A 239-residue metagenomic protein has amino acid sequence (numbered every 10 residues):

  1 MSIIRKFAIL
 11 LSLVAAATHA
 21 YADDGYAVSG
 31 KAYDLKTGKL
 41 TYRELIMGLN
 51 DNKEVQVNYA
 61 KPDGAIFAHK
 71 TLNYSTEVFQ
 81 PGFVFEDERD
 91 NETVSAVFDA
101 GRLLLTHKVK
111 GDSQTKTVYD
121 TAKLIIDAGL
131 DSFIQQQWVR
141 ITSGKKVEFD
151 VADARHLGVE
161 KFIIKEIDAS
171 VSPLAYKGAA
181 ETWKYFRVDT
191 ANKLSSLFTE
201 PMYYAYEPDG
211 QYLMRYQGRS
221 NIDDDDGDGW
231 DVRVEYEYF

Functional and structural regions predicted by a protein language model:
M1-A8: Bacterial N-terminal signal peptides that target proteins for export
L10-S12: Juxtamembrane helix-loop boundary signature in multi-pass membrane transporters
A15-A20: N-terminal signal peptide c-region/cleavage motif recognized by signal peptidases
D23-A27, K31-E54, Y59-T76, F83-D99 (+1 more regions): Acidic, serine/threonine-rich low-complexity disordered tracts
A65-I141: Contiguous hydrophobic, core-forming segments of folded domains
T106-W183, R187: Solvent-exposed helix/loop surface patches that form functional interfaces
